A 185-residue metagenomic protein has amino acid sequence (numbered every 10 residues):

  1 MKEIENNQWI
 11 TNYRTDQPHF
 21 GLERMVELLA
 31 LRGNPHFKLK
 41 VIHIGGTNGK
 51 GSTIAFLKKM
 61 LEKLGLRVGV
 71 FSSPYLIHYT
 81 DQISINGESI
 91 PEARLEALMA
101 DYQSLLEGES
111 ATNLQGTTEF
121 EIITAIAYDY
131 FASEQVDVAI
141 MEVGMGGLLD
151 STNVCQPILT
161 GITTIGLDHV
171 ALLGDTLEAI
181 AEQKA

Functional and structural regions predicted by a protein language model:
M1-D16: Charged, amphipathic alpha-helical linker segments immediately N-terminal to NTP-binding catalytic cores
Q8, K59, D129: Surface-exposed charge patches
L22, E27-F37, K63-C155, V170-A181: ATP-dependent carboxylate-amine ligase catalytic core
K40-I44, S52-G69: A conserved segment at the C-terminal end of the G1
V154-T164: Inter-motif core of Ras-like GTPase G domains
L167: Active-site loop-to-helix "anion-binding N-cap" substructures in soluble metabolic enzymes
